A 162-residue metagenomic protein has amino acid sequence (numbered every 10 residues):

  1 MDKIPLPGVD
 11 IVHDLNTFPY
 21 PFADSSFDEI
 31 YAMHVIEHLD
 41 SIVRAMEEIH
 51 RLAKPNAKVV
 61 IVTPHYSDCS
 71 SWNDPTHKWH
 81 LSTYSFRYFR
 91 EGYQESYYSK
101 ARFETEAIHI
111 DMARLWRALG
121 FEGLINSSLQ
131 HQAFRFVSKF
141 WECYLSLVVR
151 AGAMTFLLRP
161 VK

Functional and structural regions predicted by a protein language model:
M1-S67: Conserved SAM-binding loop
V43-R44, K54, K58-K162: S-adenosyl-L-methionine-dependent methyltransferase catalytic module, highlighting the catalytic core
